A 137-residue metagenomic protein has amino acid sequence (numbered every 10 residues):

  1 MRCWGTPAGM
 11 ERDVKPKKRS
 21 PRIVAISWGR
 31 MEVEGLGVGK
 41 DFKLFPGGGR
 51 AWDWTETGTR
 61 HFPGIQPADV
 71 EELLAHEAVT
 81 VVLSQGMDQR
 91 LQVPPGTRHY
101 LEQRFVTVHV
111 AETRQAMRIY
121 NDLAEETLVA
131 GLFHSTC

Functional and structural regions predicted by a protein language model:
R2-T57: N-terminal, charge-rich interaction modules
V38, L73-E77, A124-E125: Flexible, charged surface loops at secondary-structure boundaries
A51-L74: Compact, glycine-rich, soluble single-domain proteins
W52-D53, Q89-V93, I119: Short active-site-adjacent helix-start/loop capping segments
L73-H109: Mid-chain, well-packed structural core segment of small domains
T107-M117: A short glycine-rich beta-strand->turn/loop micro-motif centered on a GG-aromatic cluster
R118-A124: Glycine-rich, charge-decorated loop segments at or immediately adjacent to ligand/cofactor-binding or catalytic sites
E125-C137: A polyampholytic, Gly/Pro-enriched intrinsically disordered region
